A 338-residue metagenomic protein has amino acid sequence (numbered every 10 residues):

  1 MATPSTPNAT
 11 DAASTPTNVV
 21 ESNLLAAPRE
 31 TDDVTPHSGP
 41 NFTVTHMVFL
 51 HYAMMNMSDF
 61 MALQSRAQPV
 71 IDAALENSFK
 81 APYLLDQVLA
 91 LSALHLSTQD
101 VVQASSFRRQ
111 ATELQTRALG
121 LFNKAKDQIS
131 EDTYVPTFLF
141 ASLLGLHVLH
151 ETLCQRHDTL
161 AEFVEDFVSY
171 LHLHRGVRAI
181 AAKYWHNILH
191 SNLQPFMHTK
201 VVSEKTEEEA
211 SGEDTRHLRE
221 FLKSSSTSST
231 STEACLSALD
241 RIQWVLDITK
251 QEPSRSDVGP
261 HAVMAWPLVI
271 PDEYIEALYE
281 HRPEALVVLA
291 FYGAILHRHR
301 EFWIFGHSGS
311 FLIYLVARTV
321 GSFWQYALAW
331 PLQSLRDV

Functional and structural regions predicted by a protein language model:
M1-D127, H297, V316, A327 (+2 more regions): Amphipathic alpha-helical dimerization/protein-protein interaction segment
N8, Q103-F107, T133, D166 (+2 more regions): Residue-level recognition of alpha-helical structural elements
R29, Q99, H147-L153, E301: Secretory-pathway/luminal and periplasmic proteins that interact with or process carbohydrate-rich
F79-Y83, S130-V135, A277-L286: Structural motif
L89, T137, A141-L144, L286 (+1 more regions): TPR repeat positional signature
Q110-S191: Internal, conserved structured core segments that host functional sites
D166-W185, L189-V338: C-terminal effector modules of eukaryotic transcription factors
